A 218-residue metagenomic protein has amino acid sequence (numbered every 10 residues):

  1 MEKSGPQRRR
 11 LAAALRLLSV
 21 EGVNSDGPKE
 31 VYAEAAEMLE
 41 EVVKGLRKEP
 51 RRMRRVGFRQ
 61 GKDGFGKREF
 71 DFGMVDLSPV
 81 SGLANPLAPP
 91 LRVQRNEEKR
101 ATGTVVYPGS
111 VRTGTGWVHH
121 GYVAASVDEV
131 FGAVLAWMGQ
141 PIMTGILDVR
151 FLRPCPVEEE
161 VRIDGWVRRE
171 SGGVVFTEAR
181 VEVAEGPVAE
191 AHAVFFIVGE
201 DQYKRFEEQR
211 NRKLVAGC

Functional and structural regions predicted by a protein language model:
M1-E2, K29, V130-R162, V167: Hydrophobic beta-strand-centered segment that forms part of the acyl-chain substrate-binding groove
M1-K67, C155-V157, R168-C218: HotDog/MaoC-like acyl-thioester-processing domains
E34-V111: Long amphipathic N-terminal alpha/beta scaffold segment
Q94-N96, W166-E170: Short beta-strand micro-motifs enriched in acidic
N96-R100, V118-I142: Active-site helix/loop of acyl-thioester processing domains in fatty-acid/polyketide metabolism, spanning hotdog-fold
A101-G103, L147, I163, T177 (+1 more regions): Hydrophobic residues positioned within well-ordered beta-strands of beta-sheet architectures
Y107-G121: Short histidine-centered catalytic/ligand-binding loop motif
